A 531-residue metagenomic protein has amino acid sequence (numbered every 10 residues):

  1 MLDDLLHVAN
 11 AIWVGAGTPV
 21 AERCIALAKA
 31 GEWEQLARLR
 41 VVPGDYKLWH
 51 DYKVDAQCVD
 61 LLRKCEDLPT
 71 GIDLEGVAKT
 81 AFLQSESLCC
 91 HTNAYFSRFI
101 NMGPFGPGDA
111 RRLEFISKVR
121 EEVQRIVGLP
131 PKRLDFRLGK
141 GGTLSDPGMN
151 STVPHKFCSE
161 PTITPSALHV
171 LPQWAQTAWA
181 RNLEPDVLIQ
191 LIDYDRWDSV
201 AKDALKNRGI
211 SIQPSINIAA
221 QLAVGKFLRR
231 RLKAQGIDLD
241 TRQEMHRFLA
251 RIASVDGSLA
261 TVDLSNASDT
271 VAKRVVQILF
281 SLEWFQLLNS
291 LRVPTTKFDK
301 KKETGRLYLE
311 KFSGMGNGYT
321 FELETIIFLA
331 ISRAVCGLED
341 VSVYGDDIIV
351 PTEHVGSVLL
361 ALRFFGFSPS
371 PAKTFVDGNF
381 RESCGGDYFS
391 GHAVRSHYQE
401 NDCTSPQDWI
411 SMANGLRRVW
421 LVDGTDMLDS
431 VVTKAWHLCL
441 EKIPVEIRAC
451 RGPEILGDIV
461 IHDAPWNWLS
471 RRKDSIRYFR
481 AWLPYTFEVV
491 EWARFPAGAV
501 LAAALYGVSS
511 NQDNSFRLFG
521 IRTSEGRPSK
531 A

Functional and structural regions predicted by a protein language model:
M1-H7, A178-G345, I349-A531: Core nucleotidyl-transferase/polymerase catalytic module
M1-N207, S357, L421-A531: C-terminal, non-catalytic extensions of nucleic-acid polymerases
